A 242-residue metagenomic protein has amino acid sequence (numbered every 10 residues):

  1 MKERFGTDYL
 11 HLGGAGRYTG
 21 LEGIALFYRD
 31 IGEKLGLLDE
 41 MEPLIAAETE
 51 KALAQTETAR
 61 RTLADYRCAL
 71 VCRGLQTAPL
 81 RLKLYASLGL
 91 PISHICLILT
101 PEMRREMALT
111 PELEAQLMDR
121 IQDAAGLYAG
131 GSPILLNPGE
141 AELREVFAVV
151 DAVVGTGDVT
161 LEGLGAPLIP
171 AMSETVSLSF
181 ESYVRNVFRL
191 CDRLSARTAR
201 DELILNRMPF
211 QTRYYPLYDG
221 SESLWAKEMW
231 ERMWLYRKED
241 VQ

Functional and structural regions predicted by a protein language model:
M1-Q242: An N-terminal assembly and electron-transfer interface module characteristic of large anaerobic redox and radical
